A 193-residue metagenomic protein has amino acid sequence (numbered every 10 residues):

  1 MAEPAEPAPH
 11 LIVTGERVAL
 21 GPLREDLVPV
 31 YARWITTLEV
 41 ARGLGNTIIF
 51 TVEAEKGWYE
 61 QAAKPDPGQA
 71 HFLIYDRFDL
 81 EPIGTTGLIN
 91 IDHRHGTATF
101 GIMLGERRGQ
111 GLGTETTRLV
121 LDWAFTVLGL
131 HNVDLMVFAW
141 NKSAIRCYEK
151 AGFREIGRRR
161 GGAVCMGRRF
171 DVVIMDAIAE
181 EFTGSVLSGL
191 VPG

Functional and structural regions predicted by a protein language model:
M1-R107, R169-F170, A177-G193: GNAT-family acyltransferases
L38-E39, L128, A151: Structural motif
L80, G111, N141, G167: Conserved G/P- and acidic residue-centered "switch" motifs that form tight phosphate/ATP-binding loops in soluble
Q110-A124, K142-K150: Conserved acetyl-CoA-binding loop-helix of GNAT-fold acetyltransferases
T126-M136: Conserved GNAT acetyl-CoA-binding A-motif
L135-I145, G162-M166: Conserved beta-strand-loop-alpha-helix junction that forms the acyl-donor binding cleft
Y148, F153, M175: Conserved active-site tyrosine of GNAT-family acetyltransferases
